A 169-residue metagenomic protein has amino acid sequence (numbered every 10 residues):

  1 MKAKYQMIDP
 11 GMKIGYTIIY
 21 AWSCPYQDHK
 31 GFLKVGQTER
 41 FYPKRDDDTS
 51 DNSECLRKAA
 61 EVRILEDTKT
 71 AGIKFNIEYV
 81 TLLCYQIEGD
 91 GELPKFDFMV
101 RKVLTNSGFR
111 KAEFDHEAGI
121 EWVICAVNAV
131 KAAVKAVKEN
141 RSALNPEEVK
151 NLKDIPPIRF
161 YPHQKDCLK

Functional and structural regions predicted by a protein language model:
M1-P162: Non-catalytic accessory segments flanking enzymatic or RNA/DNA-binding domains
P162-K169: Pre-Walker A adenine-sensing motif
